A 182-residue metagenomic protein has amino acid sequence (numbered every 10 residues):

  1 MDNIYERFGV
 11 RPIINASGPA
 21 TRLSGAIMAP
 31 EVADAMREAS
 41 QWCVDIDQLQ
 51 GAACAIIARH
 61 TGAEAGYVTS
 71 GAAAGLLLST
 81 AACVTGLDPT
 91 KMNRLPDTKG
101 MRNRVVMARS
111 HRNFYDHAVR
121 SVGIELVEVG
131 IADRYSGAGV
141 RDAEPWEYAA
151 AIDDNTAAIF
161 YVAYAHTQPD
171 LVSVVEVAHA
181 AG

Functional and structural regions predicted by a protein language model:
D2-L23, I27, C54-V68, A73-G182: Conserved PLP-enzyme active-site core in the AAT-like
T21-A33, C43-A52: A structural motif shared across PLP-dependent enzymes of the aminotransferase-like
